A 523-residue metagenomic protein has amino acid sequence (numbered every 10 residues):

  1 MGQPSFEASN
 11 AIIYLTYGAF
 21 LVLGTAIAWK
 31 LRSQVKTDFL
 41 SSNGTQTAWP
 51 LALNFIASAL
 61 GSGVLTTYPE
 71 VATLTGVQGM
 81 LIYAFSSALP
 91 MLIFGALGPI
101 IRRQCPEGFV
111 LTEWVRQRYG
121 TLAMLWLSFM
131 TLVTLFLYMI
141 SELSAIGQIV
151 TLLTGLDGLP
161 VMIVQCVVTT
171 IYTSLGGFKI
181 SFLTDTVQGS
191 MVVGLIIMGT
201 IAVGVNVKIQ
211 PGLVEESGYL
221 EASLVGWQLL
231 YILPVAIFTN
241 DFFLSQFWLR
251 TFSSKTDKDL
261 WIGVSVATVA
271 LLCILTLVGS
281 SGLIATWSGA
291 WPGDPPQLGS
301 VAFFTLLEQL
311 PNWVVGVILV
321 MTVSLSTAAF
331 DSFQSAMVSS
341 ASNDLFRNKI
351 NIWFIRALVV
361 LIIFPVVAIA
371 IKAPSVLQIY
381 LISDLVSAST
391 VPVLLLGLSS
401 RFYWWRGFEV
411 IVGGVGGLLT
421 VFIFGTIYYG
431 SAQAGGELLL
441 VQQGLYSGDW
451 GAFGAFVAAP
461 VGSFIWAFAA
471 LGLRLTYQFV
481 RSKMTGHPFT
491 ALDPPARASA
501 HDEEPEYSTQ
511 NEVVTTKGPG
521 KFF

Functional and structural regions predicted by a protein language model:
G2-T66, T173-K179, L195, P505-E506: Membrane-interface "cap" regions at the ends of multi-pass membrane proteins
I27-R32, F136-L143, G147-L152, L156-V164 (+7 more regions): Hydrophobic alpha-helical segments and their helix-loop junctions in multi-pass secondary transporters
L31-V35, Y429-F523: Terminal cytosolic tails of multi-pass membrane transporters, especially the segment immediately following the final
L40-E107, F247-P292, T305-L325: Membrane-interface helix-loop-helix modules in multi-pass membrane proteins
L81-T173, A236-I237, T322-S332, N351-I352: Helix-loop-helix module between adjacent transmembrane segments
G108-R116, G177-T186, F243-T276, W291-A302 (+5 more regions): Hydrophobic, small-residue-rich membrane helices and short re-entrant helix-turn-helix hairpins that build
R118-L125, F136, S332, S339-Q378 (+1 more regions): Loop-to-transmembrane helix boundary motifs in multi-pass membrane proteins
F129-I140, M191-A202, L229-F242, D257-G289 (+3 more regions): Selective recognition of specific alpha-helical transmembrane segments in multi-pass small-molecule
